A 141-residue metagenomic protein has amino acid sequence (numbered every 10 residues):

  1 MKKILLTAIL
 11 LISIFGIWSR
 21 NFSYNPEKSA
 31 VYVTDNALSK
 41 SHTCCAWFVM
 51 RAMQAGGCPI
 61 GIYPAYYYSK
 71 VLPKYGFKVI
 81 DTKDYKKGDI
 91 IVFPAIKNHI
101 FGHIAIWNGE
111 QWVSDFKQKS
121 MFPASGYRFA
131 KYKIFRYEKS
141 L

Functional and structural regions predicted by a protein language model:
M1-I4: Positively charged n-region of N-terminal signal peptides that target proteins for export
L6-L11: Hydrophobic helical h-region of N-terminal Sec-dependent signal peptides in bacterial secretory/periplasmic proteins
I12-Y63: N-terminal capping segments
W18-Y24, V31-A37, I100-L141: Aromatic- and glycine-rich peptidoglycan recognition patches
I60-Y127: ...with weaker cross-activation on analogous glycine-rich loops/strands in unrelated enzymes
